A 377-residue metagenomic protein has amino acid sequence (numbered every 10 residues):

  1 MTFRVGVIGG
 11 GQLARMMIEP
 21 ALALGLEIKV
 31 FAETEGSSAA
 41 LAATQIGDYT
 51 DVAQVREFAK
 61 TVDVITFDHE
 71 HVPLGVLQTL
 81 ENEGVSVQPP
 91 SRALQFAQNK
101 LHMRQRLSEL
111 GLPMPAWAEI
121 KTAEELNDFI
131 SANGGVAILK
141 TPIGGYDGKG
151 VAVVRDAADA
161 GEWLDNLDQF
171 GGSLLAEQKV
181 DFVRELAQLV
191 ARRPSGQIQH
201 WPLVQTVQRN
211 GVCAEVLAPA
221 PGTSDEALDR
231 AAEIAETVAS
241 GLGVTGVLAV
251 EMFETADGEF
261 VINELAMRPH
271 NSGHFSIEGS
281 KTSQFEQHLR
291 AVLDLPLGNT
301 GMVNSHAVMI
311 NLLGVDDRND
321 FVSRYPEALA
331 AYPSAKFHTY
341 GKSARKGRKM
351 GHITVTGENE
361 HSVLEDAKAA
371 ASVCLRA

Functional and structural regions predicted by a protein language model:
M1-Q105, E109, E124: ATP-binding N-terminal substructure of ATP-dependent carboxylate-amine bond-forming enzymes
F3, P115, K149, R184-L186 (+6 more regions): Change "...and in nucleic-acid phosphodiester-cleaving endonucleases..." to "...and in nucleic-acid processing enzymes
S91-G150, S173: A conserved helix-loop-beta module that forms one wall/lid of the active-site cleft in ATP-utilizing catalytic domains
A116, V136-L139, G172-E177, L248-A249 (+2 more regions): A short linear hydrophobic-aromatic micro-motif
V154-V250, E254-D257: Internal nucleotide-binding/catalytic subdomain
D229-V250, A256, A266-R318: Active-site "cap" helix and flanking loop/linker of ATP-utilizing ligase/carboxylase catalytic domains
R290-A377: Peripheral (often C-terminal) accessory segments that flank ATP-dependent C-N-forming ligase machineries
